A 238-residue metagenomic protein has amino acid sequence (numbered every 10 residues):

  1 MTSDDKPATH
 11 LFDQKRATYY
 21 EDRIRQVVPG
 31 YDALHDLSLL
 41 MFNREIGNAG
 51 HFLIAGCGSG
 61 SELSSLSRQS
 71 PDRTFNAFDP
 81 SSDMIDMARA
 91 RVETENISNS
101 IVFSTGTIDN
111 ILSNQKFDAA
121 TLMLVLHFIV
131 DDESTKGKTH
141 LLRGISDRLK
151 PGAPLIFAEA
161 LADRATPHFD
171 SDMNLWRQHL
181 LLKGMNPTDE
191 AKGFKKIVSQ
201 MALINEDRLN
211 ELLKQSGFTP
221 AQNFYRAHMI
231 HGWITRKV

Functional and structural regions predicted by a protein language model:
M1-Y19, W176: N-terminal, positively charged/glycine-rich alpha-helical extensions of SAM-dependent methyltransferases
G30-A49: Conserved alpha-helix/loop element of class I SAM-dependent methyltransferases that forms part of the SAM/SAH-binding
H51-A55, S59-N110: Class I SAM-dependent methyltransferase SAM/SAH-binding core
T121: A conserved beta-strand element that flanks and buttresses the S-adenosyl-L-methionine
I129-G144: A short, conserved alpha-helix within the catalytic core of class I
L149-L155: Short glycine-dipeptide loop
A158-S216: C-terminal alpha-helical "lid/dimerization" subdomain adjacent to the S-adenosyl-L-methionine
S216-V238: Core SAM-dependent methyltransferase catalytic element
